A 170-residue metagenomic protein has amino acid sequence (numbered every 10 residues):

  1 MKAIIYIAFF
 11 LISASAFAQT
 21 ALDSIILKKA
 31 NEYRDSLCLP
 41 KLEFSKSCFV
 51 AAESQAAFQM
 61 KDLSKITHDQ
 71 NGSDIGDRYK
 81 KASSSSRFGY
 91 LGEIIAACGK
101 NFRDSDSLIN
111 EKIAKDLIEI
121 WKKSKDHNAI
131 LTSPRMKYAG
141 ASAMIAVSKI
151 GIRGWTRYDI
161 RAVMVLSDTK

Functional and structural regions predicted by a protein language model:
K2-I4, N128-A129: Short secondary-structure capping/junction motifs at helix and strand boundaries
A3-A14: Sec-dependent N-terminal signal peptides
S13-A18, I160-R161: An exposure/low-complexity boundary signal
A18-Q19, D106: A generic structural signal for short
Q19-A82, K137-G140, M144: Short, well-ordered surface patches within globular domains
I75-I160, V165-D168: A well-ordered secondary-structure block
